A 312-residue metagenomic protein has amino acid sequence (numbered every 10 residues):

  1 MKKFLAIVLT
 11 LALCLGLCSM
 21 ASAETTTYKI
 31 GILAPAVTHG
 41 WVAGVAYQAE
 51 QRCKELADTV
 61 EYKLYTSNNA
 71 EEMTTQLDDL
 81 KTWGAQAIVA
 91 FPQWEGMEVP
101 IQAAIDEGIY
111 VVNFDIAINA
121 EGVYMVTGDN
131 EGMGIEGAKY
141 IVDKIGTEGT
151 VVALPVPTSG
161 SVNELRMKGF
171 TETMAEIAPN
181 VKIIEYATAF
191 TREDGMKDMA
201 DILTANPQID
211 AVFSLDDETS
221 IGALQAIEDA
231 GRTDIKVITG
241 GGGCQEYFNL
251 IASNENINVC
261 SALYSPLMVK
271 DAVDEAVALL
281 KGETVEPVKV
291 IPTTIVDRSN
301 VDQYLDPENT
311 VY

Functional and structural regions predicted by a protein language model:
M1-L9: Positively charged n-region of N-terminal signal peptides that target proteins for export
V8-G16: Bacterial N-terminal signal peptides
L13, S22-Y312: A residue-level marker of the well-folded mature domains of exported/periplasmic proteins
